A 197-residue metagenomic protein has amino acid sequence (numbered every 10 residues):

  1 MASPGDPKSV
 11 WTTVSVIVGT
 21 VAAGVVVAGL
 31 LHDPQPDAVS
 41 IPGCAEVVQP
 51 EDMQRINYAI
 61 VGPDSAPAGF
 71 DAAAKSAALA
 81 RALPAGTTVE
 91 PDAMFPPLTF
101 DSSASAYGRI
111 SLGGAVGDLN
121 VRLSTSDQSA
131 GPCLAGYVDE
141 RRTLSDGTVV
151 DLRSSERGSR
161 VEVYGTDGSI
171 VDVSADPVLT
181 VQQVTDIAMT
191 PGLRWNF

Functional and structural regions predicted by a protein language model:
M1-T12, A23-A45: C-terminal region of N-terminal signal peptides and the immediate post-cleavage residues of exported proteins
A2, I41-P97, D127, D146: Long, compositionally biased non-globular segments that serve regulatory/targeting/scaffolding roles in eukaryotic
S15-V16: Helix-coil modules at protein/domain termini and other flexible surface or pore-lining loops, especially C-terminal
G19-T20: Membrane-embedded hydrophobic alpha-helical segments
Q49, S129-F197: Extracellularly exposed regions in secreted/surface proteins, prominently low-complexity, repeat-rich
A77, R81-E156: Short, solvent-exposed recognition patches
